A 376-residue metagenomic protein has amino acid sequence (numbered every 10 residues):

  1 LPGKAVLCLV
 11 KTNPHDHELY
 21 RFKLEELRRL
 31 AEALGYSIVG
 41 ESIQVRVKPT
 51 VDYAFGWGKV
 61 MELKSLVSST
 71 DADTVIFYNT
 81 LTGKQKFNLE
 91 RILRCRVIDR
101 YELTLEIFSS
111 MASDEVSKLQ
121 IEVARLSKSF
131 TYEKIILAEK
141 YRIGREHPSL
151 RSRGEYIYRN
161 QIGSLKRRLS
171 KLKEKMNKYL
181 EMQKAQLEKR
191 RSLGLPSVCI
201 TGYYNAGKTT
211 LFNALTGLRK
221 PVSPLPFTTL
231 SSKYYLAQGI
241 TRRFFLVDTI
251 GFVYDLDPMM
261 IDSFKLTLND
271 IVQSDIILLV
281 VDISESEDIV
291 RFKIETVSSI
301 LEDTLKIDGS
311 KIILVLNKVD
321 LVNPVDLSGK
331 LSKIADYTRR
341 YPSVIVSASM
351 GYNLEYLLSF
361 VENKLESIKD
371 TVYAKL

Functional and structural regions predicted by a protein language model:
L1-E106: N-terminal accessory targeting/assembly segments
V10-T12, Q44-K48, E106, T249 (+3 more regions): G-domain G4 guanine-recognition motif of GTPases
P14-E18, R219, I250-I261, D282-R291: Flexible beta-alpha connector loops of hexameric P-loop NTPases
H15-H17, G83-N88, L105-S109, Y254-D255 (+3 more regions): Switch/connector loops and helix/strand junctions flanking conserved nucleotide-binding motifs in nucleotide-processing
L30, S65, L81-R91, K265-Y341: Conserved C-terminal guanine-recognition region of P-loop GTPase G domains, centered on the G4
C95-D99, E106-S110, V116-E146, S310 (+1 more regions): Canonical P-loop GTPase G-domain recognition
K140-P258, I271: Conserved G1/Walker A P-loop phosphate-binding module
